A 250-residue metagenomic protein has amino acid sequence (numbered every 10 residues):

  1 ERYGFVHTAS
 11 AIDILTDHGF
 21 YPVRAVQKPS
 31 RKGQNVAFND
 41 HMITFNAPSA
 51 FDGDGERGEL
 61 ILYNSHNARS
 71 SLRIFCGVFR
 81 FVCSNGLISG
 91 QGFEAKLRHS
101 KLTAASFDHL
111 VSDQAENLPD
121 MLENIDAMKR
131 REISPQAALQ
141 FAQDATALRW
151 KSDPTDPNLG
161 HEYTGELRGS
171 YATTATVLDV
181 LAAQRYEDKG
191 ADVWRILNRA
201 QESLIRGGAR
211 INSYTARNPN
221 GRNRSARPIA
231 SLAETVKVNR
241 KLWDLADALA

Functional and structural regions predicted by a protein language model:
E1-F38, A138-N158: N-terminal low-complexity, intrinsically disordered segments
S10, G19, N46, F51-D52: Acidic, serine/threonine- and proline-rich intrinsically disordered low-complexity regions
G33-S49: A cross-family detector of function-defining hotspots
S49-A250: Intrinsically disordered, low-complexity regions enriched in serine/threonine
